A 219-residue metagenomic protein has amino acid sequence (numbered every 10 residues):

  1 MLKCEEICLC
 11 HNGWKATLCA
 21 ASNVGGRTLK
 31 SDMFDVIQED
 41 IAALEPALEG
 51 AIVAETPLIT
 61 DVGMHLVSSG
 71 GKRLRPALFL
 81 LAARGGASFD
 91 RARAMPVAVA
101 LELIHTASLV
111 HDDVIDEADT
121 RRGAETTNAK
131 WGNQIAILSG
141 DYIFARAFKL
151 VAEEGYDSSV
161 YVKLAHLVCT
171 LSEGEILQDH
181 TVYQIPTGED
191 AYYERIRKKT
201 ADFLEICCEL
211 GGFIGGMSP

Functional and structural regions predicted by a protein language model:
C4, C8-C10, C19: Cysteine-centered motifs
M33: Conserved glycine-bearing catalytic or ligand-binding loops at nucleotide- and phosphate-handling centers of large
V36, A42-A43, E49-P219: Mg2+-dependent prenyl diphosphate-binding active-site environment of isoprenoid biosynthetic enzymes
